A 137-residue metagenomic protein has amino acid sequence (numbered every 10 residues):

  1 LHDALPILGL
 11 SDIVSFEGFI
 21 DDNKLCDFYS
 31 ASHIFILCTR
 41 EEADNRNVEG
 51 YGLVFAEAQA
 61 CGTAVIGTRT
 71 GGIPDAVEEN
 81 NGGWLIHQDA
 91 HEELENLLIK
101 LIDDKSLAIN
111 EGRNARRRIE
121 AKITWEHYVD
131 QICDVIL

Functional and structural regions predicted by a protein language model:
L1-N23: Nucleotide-activated donor-binding/catalytic signature segment of Leloir-type glycosyltransferases, i.e., the conserved
F19-I20, D27-S32: Short alpha-helical donor nucleotide-sugar binding micro-motif in glycosyltransferases
S30-V48, T63: Acidic donor-binding loop of glycosyltransferase active sites
N47-F55, I73: Short glycine/serine-rich donor-binding loops of glycosyltransferases
F55, A60, A64-G67, V77: Short hydrophobic beta-strand element within catalytic cores of glycosyltransferases and related nucleotide-activated
G67-N80, W84-L85: Short acidic/histidine- and often glycine-rich active-site loop of Leloir-type glycosyltransferases that engages
E79-N80, W84-H91, K100-K105: Conserved acidic donor-binding segment of nucleotide-sugar-dependent glycosyltransferases
E93, K100, L107-K122, Y128-Q131: A short, well-ordered alpha-helix in the C-terminal region of glycosyltransferases
